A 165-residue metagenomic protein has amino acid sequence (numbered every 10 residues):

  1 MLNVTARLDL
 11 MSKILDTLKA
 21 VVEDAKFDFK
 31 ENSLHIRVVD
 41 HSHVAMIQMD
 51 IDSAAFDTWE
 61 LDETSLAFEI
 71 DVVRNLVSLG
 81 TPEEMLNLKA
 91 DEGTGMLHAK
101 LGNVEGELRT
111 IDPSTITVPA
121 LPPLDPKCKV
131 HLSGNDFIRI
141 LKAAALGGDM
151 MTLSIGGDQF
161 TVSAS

Functional and structural regions predicted by a protein language model:
M1-M49, F56-G106, K129-S165: DNA polymerase processivity clamps
A54-D57, V118-A120: Short, flexible, solvent-exposed loop/turn segments with mixed acidic/basic and small polar residues
K100-P123: Conserved loop-to-helix interface motifs that mediate assembly, gating, or partner/ligand docking in ancient ring
